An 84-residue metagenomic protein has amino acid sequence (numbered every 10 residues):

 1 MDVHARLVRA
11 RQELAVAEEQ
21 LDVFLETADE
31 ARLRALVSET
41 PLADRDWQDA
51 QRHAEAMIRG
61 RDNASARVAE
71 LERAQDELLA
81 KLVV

Functional and structural regions predicted by a protein language model:
M1-E19: Short, charge/polar-rich alpha-helical segments
H4, L25, W47, Q51-A54 (+1 more regions): Generic structural concept
L14, H53-A74: Amphipathic alpha-helical coiled-coil segments
A17-L42: Extended alpha-helical coiled-coil "stalk/arm" regions that act as elongated linkers or oligomerization scaffolds
E18, W47, E70-L78: A general secondary-structure boundary signal
E26, E30, D76-V84: Non-transmembrane, heptad-repeat alpha-helical coiled-coil rod segments that act as dimerization/spacing scaffolds
S38-G60: Short, glycine/alanine-rich amphipathic alpha-helical segment that often forms an alpha-turn-alpha hairpin
